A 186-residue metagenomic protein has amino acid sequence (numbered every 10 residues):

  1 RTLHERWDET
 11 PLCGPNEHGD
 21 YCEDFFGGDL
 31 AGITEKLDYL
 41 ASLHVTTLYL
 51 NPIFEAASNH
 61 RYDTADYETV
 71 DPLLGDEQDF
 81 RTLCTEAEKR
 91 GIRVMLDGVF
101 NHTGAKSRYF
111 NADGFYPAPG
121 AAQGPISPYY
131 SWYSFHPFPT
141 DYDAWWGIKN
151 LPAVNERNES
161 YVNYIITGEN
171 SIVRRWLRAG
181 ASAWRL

Functional and structural regions predicted by a protein language model:
R1-T46, I53-A179: Substrate-binding/active-site clefts of carbohydrate-active enzymes
M95, A183-L186: Short catalytic-loop micro-motif centered on adjacent basic/acidic residues
